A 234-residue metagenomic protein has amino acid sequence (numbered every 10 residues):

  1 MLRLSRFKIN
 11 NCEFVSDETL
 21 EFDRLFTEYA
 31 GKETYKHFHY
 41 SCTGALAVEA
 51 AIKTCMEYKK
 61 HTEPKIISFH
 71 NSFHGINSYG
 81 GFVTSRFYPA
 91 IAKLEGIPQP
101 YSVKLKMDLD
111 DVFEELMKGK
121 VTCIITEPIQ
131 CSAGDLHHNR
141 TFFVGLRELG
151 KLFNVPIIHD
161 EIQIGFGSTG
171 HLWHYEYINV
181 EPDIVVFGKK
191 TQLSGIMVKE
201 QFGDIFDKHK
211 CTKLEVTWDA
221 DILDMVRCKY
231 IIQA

Functional and structural regions predicted by a protein language model:
M1-L20, Q130: A glycine-/small-polar-enriched, mobile loop at the entrance of the PLP active site in fold-type I
N11-E18, F38-A45, H70-F73, Q163 (+2 more regions): Active-site nucleophile and cofactor-binding loops and adjacent substrate-binding regions of central metabolic enzymes
E21-C123: PLP-dependent aspartate aminotransferase-fold enzymes
E49-K53, N77-T84, L136, G167-L172 (+2 more regions): Short acidic, glycine/serine/threonine-rich loops at helix termini
K120-D135: Short acidic, glycine-rich surface-loop motifs adjacent to enzyme active sites
I125, I158-H159, E181, V186: Generic enzyme active-site microenvironment
L136-G170: Catalytic PLP-binding core of fold-type I/II PLP enzymes
Y177-A234: Active-site C-terminal subdomain of aminotransferase-like
